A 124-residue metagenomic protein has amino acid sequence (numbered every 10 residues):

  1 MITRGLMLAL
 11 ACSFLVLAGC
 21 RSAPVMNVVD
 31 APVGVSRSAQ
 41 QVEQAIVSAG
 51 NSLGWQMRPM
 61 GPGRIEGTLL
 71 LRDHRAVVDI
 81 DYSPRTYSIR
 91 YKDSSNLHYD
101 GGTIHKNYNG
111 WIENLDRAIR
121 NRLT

Functional and structural regions predicted by a protein language model:
M1-M7: Bacterial N-terminal signal peptides that target proteins for export
M7-L8, S38: Generic detector of short alpha-helix boundary/capping microenvironments and adjacent low-complexity segments
L8-F14: Sec-dependent N-terminal signal peptides
V16-G19: C-terminal motif of bacterial Sec signal peptides marking the signal peptidase cleavage site
R21-T124: Ser/Thr-rich, low-complexity intrinsically disordered terminal regions
